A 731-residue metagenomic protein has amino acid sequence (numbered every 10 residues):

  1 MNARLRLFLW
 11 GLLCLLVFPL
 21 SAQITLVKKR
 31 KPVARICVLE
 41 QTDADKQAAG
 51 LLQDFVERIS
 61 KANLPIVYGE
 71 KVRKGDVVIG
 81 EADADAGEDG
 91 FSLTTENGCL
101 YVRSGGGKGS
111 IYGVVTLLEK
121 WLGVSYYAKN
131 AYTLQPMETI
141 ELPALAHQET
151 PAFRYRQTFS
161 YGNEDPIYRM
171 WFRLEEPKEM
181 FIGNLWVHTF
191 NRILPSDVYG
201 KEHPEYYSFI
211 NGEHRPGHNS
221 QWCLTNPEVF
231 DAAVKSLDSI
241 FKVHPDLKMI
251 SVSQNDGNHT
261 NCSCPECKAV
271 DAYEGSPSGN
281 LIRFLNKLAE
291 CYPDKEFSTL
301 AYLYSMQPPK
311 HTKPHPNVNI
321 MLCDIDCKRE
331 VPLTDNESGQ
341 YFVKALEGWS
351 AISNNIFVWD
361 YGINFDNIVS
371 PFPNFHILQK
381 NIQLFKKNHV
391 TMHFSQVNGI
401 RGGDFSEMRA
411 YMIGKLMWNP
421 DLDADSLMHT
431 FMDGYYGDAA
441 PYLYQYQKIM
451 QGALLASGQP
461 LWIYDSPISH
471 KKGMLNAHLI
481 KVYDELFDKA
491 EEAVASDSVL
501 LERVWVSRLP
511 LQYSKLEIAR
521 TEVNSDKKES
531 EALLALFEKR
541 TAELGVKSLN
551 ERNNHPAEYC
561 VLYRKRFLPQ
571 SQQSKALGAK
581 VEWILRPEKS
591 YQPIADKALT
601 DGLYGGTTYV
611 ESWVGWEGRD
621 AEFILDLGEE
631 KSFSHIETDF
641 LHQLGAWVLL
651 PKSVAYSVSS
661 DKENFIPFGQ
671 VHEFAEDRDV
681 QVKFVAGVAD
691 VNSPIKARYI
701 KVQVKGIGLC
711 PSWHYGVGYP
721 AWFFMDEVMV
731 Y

Functional and structural regions predicted by a protein language model:
M1-T25: Bacterial Sec-dependent N-terminal signal peptides
Q23-D45, V72-E81, Y101-V102, Q157-Y161: Short hydrophobic beta-strand segments
Q41-L51, F55, I59, A84-R283 (+4 more regions): Feature activates predominantly on carbohydrate-active enzymes
P65-D89: Short, well-ordered secondary-structure micro-motifs within conserved domains or adaptor modules
E228-V229, S239, Q340-A439, Q445: Structured mid-domain segments that build the active-site/substrate or prosthetic-cofactor binding neighborhood
S298, Y302-D326, V369-N374, G402-A410: Substrate-binding cleft/loops of secretory-pathway carbohydrate-active enzymes
L416-T600, G605-G606: Catalytic domains of carbohydrate-active enzymes that cleave complex glycans
G605-P667, V685-Y731: Aromatic, loop-rich ligand-recognition surfaces of beta-strand-rich domains
